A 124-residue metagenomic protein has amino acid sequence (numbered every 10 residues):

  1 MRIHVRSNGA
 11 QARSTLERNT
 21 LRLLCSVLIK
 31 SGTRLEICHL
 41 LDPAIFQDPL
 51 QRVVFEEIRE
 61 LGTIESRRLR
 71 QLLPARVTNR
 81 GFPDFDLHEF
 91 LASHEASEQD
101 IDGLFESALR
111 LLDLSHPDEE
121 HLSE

Functional and structural regions predicted by a protein language model:
M1-P117: Noncatalytic partner-interaction/assembly domains of nucleic-acid and motor enzyme complexes, especially the accessory
D118-S123: Contiguous, amphipathic alpha-helical segments that mediate oligomerization or scaffolding in large protein assemblies
